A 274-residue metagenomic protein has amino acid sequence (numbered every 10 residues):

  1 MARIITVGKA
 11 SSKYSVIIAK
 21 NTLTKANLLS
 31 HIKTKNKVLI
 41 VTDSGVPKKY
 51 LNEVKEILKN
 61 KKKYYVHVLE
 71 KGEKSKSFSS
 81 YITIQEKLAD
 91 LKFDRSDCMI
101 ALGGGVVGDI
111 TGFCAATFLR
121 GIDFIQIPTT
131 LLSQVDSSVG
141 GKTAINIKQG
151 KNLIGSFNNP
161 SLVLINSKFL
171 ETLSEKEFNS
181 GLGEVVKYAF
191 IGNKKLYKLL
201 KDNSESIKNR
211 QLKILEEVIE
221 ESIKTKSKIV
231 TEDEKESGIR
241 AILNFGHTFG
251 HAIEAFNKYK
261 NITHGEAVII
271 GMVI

Functional and structural regions predicted by a protein language model:
M1-C98: ATP/NTP phosphate-donor binding region
G8, S15-I17, L23, F113-N203: A glycine/threonine-rich phosphate-anchoring loop and its flanking beta-alpha core in nucleotide/phosphate-binding
S44-V46, G104-V107: Short glycine-rich anion-binding loops that position phosphate/pyrophosphate groups of nucleotides and phosphorylated
K71-G72, L102-G104, F245-G246: Glycine-rich beta-strand-to-loop/alpha-helix junction loops that act as flexible
D90-S96, L119-Q126, A255-E266: Phosphate-handling active-site elements
V106-F113, Q134, H251-A252: Short glycine/serine/threonine-rich phosphate/pyrophosphate-binding segments that cradle anionic phosphate groups
K198, D202-I274: Active-site segments that bind and position negatively charged phosphate/pyrophosphate groups
